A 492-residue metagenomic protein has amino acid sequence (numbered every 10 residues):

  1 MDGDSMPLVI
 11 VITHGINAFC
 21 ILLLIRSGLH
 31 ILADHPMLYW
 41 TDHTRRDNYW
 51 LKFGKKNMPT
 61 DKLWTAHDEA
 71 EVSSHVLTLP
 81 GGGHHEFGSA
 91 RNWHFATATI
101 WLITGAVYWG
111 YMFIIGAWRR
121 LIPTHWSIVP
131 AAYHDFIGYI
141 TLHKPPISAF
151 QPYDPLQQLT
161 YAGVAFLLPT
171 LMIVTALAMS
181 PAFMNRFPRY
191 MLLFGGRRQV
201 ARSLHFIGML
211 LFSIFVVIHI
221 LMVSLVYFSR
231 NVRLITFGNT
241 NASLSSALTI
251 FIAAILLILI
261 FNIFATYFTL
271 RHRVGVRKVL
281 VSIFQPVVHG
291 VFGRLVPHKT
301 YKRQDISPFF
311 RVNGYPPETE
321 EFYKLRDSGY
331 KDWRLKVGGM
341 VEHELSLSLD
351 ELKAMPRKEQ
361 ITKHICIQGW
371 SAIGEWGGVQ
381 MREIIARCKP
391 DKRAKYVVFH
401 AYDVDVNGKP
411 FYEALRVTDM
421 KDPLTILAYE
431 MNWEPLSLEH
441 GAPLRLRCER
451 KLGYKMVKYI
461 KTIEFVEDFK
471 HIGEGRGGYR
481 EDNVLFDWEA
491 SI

Functional and structural regions predicted by a protein language model:
M1-G293, I492: Membrane-embedded alpha-helical bundles that constitute the cytochrome b-like, heme-associated redox core of multi-pass
N92, H289-I492: Structured, non-membrane catalytic/scaffold regions adjacent to prosthetic-group chemistry
